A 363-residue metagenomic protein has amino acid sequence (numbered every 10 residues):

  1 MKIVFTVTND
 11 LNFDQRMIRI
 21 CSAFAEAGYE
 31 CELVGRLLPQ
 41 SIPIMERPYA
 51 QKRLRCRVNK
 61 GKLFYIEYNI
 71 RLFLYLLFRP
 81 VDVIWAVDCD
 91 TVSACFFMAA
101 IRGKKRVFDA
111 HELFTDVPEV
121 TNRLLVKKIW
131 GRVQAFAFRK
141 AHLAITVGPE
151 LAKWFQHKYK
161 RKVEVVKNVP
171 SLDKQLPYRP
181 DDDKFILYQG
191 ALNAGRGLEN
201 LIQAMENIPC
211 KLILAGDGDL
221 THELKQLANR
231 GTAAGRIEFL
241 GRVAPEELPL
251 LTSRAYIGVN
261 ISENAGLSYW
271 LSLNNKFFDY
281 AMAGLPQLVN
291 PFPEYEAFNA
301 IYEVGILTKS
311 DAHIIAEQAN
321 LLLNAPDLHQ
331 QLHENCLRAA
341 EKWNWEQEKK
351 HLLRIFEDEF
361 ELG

Functional and structural regions predicted by a protein language model:
M1-Q40, L143, Q203-E206: N-terminal subdomain of nucleotide-sugar transferases
V4-T6, I145, R179-I213, H333: Conserved donor-binding/catalytic core segment of Leloir-type glycosyltransferases
S22, I70-F78, S93, F97-I101 (+3 more regions): Membrane-proximal helix-turn-helix segments that form the acceptor-binding/catalytic region of lipid-linked
G35, G131-Q175, I237-L240: Donor nucleotide-sugar binding/catalytic pocket of nucleotide-sugar-dependent glycosyltransferases
H142, T252-W270, L285: Acidic donor-binding loop of glycosyltransferase active sites
K225-L250, I257: Nucleotide-activated donor-binding/catalytic signature segment of Leloir-type glycosyltransferases, i.e., the conserved
I301-H313, L321-D327: Conserved acidic donor-binding segment of nucleotide-sugar-dependent glycosyltransferases
S310, N324-D358: A charged, aromatic-enriched C-terminal amphipathic alpha-helix characteristic of glycosyltransferases across folds
